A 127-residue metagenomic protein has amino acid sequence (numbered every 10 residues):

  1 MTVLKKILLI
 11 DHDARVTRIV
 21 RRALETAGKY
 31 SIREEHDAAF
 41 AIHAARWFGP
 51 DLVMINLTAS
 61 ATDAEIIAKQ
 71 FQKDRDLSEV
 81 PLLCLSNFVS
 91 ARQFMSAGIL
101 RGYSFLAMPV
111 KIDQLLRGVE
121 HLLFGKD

Functional and structural regions predicted by a protein language model:
M1-R18, K111-D127: Non-catalytic signal-transmission and effector/linker regions of two-component phosphorelay proteins
A14-R33: Two-component/phosphorelay signaling modules centered on CheY-like receiver
H36-L52, N56: Acidic, metal-coordinating helix/loop segments flanking the phosphotransfer/catalytic sites of two-component signaling
A45, I67-A68, L77: Hydrophobic alpha-helical motif in two-component signaling modules
G49-D51, D76-P81: His-Asp phosphorelay/catalytic-motif detector in bacterial-type signaling
I55-F71: Conserved phosphotransfer microenvironments
T62-I66, F88-L106, D113, R117: Alpha4 helix (beta4-alpha4-beta5 surface) of REC/receiver domains from two-component response regulators
L83-S86: Hydrophobic/aromatic residues positioned on beta-strands within the core alpha/beta folds
